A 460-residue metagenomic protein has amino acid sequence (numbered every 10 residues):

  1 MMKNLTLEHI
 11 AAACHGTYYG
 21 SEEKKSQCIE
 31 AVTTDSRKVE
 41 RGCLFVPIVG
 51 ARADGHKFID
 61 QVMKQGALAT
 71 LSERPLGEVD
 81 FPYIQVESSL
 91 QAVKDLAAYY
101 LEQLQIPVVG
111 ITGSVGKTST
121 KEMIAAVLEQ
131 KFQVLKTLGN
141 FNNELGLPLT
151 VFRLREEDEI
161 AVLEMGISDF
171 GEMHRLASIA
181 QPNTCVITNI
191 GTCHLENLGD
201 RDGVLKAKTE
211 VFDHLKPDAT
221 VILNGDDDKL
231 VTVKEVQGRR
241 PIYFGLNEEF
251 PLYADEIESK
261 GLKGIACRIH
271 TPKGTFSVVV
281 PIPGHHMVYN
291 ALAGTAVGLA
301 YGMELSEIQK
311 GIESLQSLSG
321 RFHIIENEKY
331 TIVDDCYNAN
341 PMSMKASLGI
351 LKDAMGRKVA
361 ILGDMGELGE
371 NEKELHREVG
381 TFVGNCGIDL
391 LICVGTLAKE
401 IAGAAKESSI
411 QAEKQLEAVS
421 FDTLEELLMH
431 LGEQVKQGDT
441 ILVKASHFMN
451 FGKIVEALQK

Functional and structural regions predicted by a protein language model:
M1-D95, K352-D353, T381-F382, C386-T396: N-terminal leader/targeting and accessory segments in enzymes
M1-Y18, R41-L44, L135, N183 (+6 more regions): ATP-dependent carboxylate-amine ligase
E8-A12, A92-G225, V231-R239, E433-Q434 (+1 more regions): Phosphate-binding loop of NTP-binding sites
T33-S36, G261-L262, I282-A293, S319-F322: Short glycine/threonine-rich catalytic loop with a Thr-x-Gly-x-Asp
V39-E40, R74-Y83, L230-Q237, I401-A405: Short loop/helix-cap segments at secondary-structure boundaries that form the rim of catalytic
Q65-L68, F81, L215-T220, Q237-R240 (+2 more regions): A short helix->loop->beta-strand "cap" motif at the edges of active sites that frequently abuts
T70-G77, G225-K229, L246, G395-K399 (+1 more regions): Short, polar loop motifs at secondary-structure junctions
T120-I124, E258-F276, I324-I325: Acidic-glycine-rich active-site phosphate/pyrophosphate-binding loop
